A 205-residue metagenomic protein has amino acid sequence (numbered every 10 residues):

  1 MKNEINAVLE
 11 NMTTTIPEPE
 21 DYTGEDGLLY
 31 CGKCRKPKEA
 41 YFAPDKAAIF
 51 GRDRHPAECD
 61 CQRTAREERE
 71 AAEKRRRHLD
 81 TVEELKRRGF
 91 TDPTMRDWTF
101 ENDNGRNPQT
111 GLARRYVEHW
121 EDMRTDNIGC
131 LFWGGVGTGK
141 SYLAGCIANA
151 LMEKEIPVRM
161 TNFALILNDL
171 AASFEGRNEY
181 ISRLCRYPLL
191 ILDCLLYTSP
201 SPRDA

Functional and structural regions predicted by a protein language model:
M1-N104: A short, basic N-terminal segment
N104-I128: Pre-Walker A (pre-P-loop) alpha-helix and adjacent loop at the N terminus of AAA/AAA+ ATPase modules, a conserved
N127-Y142: Walker A/P-loop nucleotide-binding motif
L143, I147: Hydrophobic positions on the alpha1 helix immediately C-terminal to the Walker A/P-loop
N149-R159: Post-Walker A helix-loop "phosphate-sensing" segment adjacent to the P-loop in P-loop NTPases
P157-R186: Short glycine-rich substrate-engagement loop in P-loop NTPases that contacts/grips substrate
C194: Walker B catalytic acidic pair
Y197-A205: Single conserved hydrophobic/aromatic residue that forms the stacking wall/gate of nucleotide- or nucleobase-binding
